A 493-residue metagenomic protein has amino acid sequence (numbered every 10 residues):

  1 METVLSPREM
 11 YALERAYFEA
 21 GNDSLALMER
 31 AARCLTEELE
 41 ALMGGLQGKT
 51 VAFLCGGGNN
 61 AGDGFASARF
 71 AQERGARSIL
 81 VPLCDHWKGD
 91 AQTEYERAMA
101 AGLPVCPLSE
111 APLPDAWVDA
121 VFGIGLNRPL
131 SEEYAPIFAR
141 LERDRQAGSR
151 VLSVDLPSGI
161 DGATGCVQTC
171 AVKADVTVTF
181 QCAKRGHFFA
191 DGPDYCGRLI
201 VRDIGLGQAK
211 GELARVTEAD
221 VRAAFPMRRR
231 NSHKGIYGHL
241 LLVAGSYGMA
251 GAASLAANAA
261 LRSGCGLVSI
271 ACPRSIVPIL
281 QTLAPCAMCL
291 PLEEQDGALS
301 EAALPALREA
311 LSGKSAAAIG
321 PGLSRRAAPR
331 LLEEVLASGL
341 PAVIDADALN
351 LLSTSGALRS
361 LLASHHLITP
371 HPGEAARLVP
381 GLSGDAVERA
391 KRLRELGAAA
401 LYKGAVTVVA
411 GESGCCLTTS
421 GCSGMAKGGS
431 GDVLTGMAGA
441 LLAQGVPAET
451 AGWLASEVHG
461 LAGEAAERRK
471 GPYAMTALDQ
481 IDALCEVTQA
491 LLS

Functional and structural regions predicted by a protein language model:
M1-P82, H187-V343, N350-L367, P372 (+1 more regions): Small-residue (G/A/S/T)-rich helix-start motifs and N-terminal tracts that mark the onset
A66-R143, P278, L283-L292, E301-G313: N-terminal small/polar loop signature for handling phosphorylated ligands or for N-terminal nucleophile
C84-H86, L156-S158, S275, A348: Short beta-alpha junction loops
D90, E133, C170-K173, C272 (+1 more regions): Short acidic-hydrophobic sequence patches enriched in Asp/Glu that either
P114-A116, V121-L213: Internal gly/pro-rich beta-alpha loop/helix module that stabilizes soluble enzyme cofactors or their anionic handles
